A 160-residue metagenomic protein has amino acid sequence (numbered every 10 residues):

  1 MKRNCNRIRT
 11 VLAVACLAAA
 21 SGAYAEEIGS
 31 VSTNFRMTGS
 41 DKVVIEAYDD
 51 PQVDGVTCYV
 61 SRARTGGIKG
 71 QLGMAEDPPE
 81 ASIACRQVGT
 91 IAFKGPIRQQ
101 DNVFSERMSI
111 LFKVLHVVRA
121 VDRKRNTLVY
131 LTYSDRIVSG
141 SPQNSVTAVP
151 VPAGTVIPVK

Functional and structural regions predicted by a protein language model:
K2-L12: Bacterial N-terminal signal peptides that target proteins for export
R9, G39, Y48-V53, V118-R125: Short, surface-exposed loop and linker segments with low hydrophobicity and enrichment for Pro/Ser/Thr
A20-A25: N-terminal signal peptide c-region/cleavage motif recognized by signal peptidases
E26-A84: N-terminal secretory signal peptides
E26-E27, I91-K160: Low-complexity intrinsically disordered segments
A63-L111: Structured domain cores in non-transmembrane regions
